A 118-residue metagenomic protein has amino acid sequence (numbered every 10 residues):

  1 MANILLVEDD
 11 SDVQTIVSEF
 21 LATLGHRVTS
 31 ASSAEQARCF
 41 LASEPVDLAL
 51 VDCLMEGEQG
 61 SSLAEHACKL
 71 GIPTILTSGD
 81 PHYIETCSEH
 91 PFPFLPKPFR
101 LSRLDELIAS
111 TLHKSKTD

Functional and structural regions predicted by a protein language model:
E8: Conserved acidic carboxylate
S11-T29: Two-component/phosphorelay signaling modules centered on CheY-like receiver
S30-L48: Acidic, metal-coordinating helix/loop segments flanking the phosphotransfer/catalytic sites of two-component signaling
S33, E58-S62: Acidic catalytic/metal-coordinating carboxylates
D52: Active-site residues of response regulator receiver
M55: Receiver (REC) domain active-site loop signature in two-component systems and cognate sites in sensor histidine kinases
I75-S78: Hydrophobic/aromatic residues positioned on beta-strands within the core alpha/beta folds
F99-T111, K116: C-terminal output helix
